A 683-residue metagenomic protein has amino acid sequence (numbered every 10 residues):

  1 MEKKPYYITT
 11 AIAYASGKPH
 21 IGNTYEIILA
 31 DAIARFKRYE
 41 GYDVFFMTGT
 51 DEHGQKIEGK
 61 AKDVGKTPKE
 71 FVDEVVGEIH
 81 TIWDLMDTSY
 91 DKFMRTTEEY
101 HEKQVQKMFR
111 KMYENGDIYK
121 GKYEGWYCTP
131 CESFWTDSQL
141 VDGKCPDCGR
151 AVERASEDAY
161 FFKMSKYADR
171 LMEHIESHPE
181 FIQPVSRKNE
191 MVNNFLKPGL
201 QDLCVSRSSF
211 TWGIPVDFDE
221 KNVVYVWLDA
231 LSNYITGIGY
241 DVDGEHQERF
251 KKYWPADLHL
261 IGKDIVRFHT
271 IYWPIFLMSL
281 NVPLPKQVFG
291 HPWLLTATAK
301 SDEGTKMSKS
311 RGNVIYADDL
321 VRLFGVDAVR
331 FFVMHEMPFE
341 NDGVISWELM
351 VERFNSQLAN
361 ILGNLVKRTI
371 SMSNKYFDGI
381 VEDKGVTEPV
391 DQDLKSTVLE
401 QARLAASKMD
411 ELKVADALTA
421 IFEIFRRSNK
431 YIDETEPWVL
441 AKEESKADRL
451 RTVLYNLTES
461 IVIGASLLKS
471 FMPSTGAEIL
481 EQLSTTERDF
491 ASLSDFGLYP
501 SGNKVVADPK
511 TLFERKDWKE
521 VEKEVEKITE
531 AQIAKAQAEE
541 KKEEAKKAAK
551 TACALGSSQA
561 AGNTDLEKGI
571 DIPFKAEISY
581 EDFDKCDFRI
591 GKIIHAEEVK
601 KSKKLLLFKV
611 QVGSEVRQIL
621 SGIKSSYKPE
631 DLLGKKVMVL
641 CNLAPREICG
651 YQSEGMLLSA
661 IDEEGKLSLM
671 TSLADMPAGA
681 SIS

Functional and structural regions predicted by a protein language model:
M1-E2, F36-D43, V64, P68 (+8 more regions): Secondary-structure transition/capping motifs at alpha-helix termini and the adjoining loop/turn into the next element
M1-T48, Y100-Q104, C148, R154-K375 (+1 more regions): Structured secondary-structure scaffolds
E2-V75, M94-F109, E114, C131 (+7 more regions): N-terminal catalytic cores of NTP/NDP-binding nucleotidyl/phosphoryl-transfer enzymes
V76-D91: A glycine-rich helix N-cap at a beta->alpha junction
N115-A168, M172: Cys/His-rich short segments
K120, W126, E348-V386, T397-V505 (+1 more regions): Helix-rich, typically C-terminal accessory recognition domains appended to large enzymatic cores
G476-D582: Intrinsic disorder at enzyme termini
K550-S683: Phosphate-backbone binding interfaces of nucleic-acid-interacting proteins
